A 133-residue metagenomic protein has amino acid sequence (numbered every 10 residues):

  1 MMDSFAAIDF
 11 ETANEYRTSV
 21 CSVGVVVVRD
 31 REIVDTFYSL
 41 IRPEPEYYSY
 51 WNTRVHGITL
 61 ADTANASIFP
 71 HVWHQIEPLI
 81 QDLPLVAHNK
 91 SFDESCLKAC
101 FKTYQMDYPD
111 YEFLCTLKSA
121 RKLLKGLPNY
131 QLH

Functional and structural regions predicted by a protein language model:
M1-Y111, K125-L132: Conserved non-catalytic scaffold segment of RNase H-like nuclease domains
L97, S119-A120: A generic structural signal for short hydrophobic patches within well-formed alpha-helices
